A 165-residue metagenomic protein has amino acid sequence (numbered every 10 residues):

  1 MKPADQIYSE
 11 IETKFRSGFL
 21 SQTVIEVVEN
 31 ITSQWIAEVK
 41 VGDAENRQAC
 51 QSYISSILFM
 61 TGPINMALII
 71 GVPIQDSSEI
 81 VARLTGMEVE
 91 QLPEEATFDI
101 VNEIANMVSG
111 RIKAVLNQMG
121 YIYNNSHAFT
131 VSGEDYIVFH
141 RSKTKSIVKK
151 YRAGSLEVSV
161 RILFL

Functional and structural regions predicted by a protein language model:
M1-L165: N-terminal auxiliary interaction/assembly segments of multi-subunit proteins
